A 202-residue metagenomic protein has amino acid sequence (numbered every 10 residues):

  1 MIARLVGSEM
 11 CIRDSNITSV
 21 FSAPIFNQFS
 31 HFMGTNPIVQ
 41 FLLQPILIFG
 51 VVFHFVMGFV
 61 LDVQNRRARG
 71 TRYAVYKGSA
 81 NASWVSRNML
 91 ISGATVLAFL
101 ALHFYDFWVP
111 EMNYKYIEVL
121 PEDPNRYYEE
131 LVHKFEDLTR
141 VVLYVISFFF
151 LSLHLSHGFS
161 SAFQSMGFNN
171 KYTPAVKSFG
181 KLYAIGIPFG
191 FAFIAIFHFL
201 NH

Functional and structural regions predicted by a protein language model:
M1-G7, I12: Single conserved hydrophobic/aromatic residue that forms the stacking wall/gate of nucleotide- or nucleobase-binding
S22-P37, P121-N125: Perimembrane loop-to-helix junctions flanking transmembrane segments
F32-V51: Interfacial helix-start motif at the membrane-water boundary
F53-Y76: Membrane-helix interface/capping segments
N88-L120: Transmembrane alpha-helix/helix-exit interface in multi-pass inner-membrane proteins
H133-S160: Alpha-helical transmembrane segments of helical membrane proteins, especially in multi-pass transport, channel
A162-G186: Interfacial loop-to-transmembrane junctions
A192-H202: Juxtamembrane boundary at the C-terminal end of a transmembrane helix
